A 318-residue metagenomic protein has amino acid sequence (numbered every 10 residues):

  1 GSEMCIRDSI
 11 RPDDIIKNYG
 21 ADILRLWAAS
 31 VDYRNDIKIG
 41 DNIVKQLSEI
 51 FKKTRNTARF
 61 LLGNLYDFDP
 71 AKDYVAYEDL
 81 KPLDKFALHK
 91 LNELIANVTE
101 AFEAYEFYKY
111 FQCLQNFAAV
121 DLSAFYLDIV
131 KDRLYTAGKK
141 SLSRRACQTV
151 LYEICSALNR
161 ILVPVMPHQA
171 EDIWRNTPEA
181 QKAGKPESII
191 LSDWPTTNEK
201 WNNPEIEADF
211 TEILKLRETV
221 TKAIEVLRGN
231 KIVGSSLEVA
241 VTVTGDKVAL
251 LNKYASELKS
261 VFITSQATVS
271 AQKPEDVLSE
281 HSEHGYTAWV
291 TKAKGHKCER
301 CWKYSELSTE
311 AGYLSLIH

Functional and structural regions predicted by a protein language model:
G1-I6: Short, small-residue-biased leader/transition segments that mark boundaries at the very start of proteins
R7-L80, E179-K185, N230-S235: Catalytic adenosine-cofactor/nucleotide-binding cores of aminoacyl-tRNA synthetases and other
V44-P70, P164-P178, A249-D276: Structured, non-catalytic alpha/beta "coupling" segments that mediate domain-domain communication and provide generic
E49-L62, D84-E93, Q112-R133: Core structural elements
F68-A96, D128-A223, N230-G245, A271 (+2 more regions): Acidic, turn-prone loop/beta-hairpin segments
C298, L314-S315: Short cysteine-rich clusters marking metal-coordination/redox-active sites
W302-S305: Cys/His-coordinated zinc-binding microdomains
L307-E310: Short, non-ligating residues that shape and space the ligands of small metal-coordination modules and catalytic
